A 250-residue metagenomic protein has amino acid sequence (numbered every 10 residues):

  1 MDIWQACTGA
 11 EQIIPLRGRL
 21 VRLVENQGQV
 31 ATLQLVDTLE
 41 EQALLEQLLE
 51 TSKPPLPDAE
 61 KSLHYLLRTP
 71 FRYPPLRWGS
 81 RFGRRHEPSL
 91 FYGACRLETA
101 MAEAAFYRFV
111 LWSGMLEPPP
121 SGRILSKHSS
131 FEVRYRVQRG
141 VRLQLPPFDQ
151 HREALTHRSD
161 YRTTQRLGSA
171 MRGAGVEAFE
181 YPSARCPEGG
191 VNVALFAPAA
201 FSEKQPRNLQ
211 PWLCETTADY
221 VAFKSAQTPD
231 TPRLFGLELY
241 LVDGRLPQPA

Functional and structural regions predicted by a protein language model:
M1-R84, F109-A250: Active-site and NAD+-binding cores of ADP-ribose-processing enzymes
S89-A94: A short, exposed loop/beta-hairpin motif centered on an aromatic-Gly-Thr core
C95-R96, G175: Generic detector of short, well-ordered, non-transmembrane alpha-helical segments enriched in hydrophobic residues
R96-L97, A184: An acidic- and aromatic-residue-enriched active-site/binding cleft used to recognize and process polar
T99-A105: Contiguous mid-protein beta-loop-alpha structural module that forms a pocket-lining wall or clamp of enzyme active
